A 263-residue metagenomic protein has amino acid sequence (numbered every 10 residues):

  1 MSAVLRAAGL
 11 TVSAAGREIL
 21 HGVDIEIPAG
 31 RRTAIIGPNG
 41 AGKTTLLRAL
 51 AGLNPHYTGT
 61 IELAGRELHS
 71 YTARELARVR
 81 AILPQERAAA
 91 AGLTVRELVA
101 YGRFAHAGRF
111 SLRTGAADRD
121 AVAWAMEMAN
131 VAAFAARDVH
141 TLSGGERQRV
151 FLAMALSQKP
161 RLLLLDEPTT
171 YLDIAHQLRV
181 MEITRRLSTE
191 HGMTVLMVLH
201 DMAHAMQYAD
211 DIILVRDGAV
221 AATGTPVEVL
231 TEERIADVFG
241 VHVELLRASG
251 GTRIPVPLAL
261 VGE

Functional and structural regions predicted by a protein language model:
A51: Helix-to-loop junction immediately C-terminal to a conserved catalytic motif
G59-E67, L76: Conserved ABC transporter NBD signature motif
A100, G115-F134: Conserved ABC ATPase "signature" region
D138-L142, E146: Conserved ABC ATPase signature
K159: Conserved catalytic motifs of ABC-family nucleotide-binding domains
L163-E167: Catalytic Walker B motif of ABC-type/P-loop ATPase nucleotide-binding domains
V238-E263: ABC ATPase nucleotide-binding domains
